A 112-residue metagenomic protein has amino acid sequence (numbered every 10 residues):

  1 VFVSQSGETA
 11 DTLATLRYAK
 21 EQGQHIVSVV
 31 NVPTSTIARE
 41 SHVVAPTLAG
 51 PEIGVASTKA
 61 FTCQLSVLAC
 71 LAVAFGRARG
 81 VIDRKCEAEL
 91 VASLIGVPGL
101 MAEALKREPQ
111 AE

Functional and structural regions predicted by a protein language model:
V1-G96: Glycine-rich phosphate-binding loops that contact phosphosugars or nucleotide phosphates
A92-E112: Cofactor-pocket helix-loop regions in the catalytic cores of large enzyme subunits
